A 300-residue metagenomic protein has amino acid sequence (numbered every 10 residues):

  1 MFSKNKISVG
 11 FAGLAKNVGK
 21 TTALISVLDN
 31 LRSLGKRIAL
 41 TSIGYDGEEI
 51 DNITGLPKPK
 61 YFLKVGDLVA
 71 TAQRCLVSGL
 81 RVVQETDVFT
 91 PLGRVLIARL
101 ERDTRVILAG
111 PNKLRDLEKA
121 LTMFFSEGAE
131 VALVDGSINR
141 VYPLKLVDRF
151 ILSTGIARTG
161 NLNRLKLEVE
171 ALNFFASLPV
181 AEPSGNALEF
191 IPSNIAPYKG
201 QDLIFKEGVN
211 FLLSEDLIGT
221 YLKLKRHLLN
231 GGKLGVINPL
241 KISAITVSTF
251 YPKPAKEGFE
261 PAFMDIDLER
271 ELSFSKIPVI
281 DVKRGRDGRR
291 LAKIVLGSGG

Functional and structural regions predicted by a protein language model:
M1-S3: Pre-Walker A adenine-sensing motif
S8-A15: Short hydrophobic/aromatic beta-strand immediately N-terminal to the Walker A/P-loop
V18-G19: Conserved glycine(s) of the Walker
A23: Hydrophobic positions on the alpha1 helix immediately C-terminal to the Walker A/P-loop
V27-R99, G299: N-terminal phosphate/diphosphate-binding loop that engages ATP/GTP or pyrophosphate donors across diverse enzyme folds
I38-I43, A109-G110, V131-G136, L152 (+1 more regions): General beta-strand structural signal in soluble alpha/beta enzymes
K113, L117-F274: Conserved catalytic-core segment of NTP-binding enzymes
S243, F274-G300: A cross-taxonomic marker for long C-terminal extensions/tails that follow the last structured domain
